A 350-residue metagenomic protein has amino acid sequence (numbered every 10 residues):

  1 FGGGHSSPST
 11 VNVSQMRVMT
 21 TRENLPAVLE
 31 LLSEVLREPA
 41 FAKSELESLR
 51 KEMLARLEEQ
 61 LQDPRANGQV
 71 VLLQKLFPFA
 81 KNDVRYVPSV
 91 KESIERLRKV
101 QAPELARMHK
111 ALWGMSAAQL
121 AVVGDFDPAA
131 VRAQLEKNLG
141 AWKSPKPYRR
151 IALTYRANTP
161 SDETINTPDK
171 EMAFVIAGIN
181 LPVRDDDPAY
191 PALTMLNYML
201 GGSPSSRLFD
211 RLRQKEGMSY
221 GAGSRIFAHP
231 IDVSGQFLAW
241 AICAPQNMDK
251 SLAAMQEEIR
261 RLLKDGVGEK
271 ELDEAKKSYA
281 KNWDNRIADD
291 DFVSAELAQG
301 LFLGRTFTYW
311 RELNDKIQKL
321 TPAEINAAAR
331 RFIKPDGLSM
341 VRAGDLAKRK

Functional and structural regions predicted by a protein language model:
F1, L135, R150-I151, S161-E163 (+3 more regions): Short beta-alpha junctions and helix-cap segments that line functional grooves
F1-R37, R50, L54, E58 (+5 more regions): M16 family metallopeptidases and their MPP-like homologs
P8-T10, K110-L112, T154-Y155, I165-D169 (+2 more regions): Replace "in large, NTP-powered and nucleic-acid-processing enzymes" with "in large, NTP-powered factors and other
E38, A42-K43, P128-A129, A141 (+5 more regions): Short beta-strands and strand-coil junctions in structured, solvent-facing domains, enriched
N82-V84, G114-M115, Q119-R184, I287 (+1 more regions): An aromatic/glycine/proline-enriched structural segment found at the starts of mature extracellular/organellar domains
E171, A177, D187-L200, L208-D210: Active/ligand-binding-proximal structured segments within catalytic/core domains that scaffold catalytic residues
